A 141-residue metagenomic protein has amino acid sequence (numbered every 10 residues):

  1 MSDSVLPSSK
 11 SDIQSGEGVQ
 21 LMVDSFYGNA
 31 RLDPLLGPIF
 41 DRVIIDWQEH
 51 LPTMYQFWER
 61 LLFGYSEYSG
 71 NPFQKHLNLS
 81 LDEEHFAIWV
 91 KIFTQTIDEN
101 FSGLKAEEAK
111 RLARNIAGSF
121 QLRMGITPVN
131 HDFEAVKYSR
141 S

Functional and structural regions predicted by a protein language model:
M1-S141: Core of compact, soluble alpha-helical bundle domains
